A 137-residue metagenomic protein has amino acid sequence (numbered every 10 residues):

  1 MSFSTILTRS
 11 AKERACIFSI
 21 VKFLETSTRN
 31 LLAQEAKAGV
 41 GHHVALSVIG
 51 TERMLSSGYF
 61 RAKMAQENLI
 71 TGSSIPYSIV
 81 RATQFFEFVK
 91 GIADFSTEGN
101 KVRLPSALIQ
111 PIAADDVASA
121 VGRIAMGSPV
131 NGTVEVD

Functional and structural regions predicted by a protein language model:
S2-I6, A11-H43, R61-G72: NAD(P)-cofactor binding segment of oxidoreductase domains
L7, V44-S47, R81-T83: Active-site beta-alpha turn of Rossmann-fold NAD(P)-dependent dehydrogenases/reductases
A11, G50-E52: Solvent-exposed loop/turn segments at secondary-structure junctions within structured extracellular/periplasmic domains
F23-S27, L46, F88-A93: Conserved short hydrophobic patches within well-ordered secondary structure
E35, S47-G50: Generic hydrophobic/packing signal
A38-G41, E52-D137: Oxidoreductase cofactor-interface core, primarily capturing Rossmann-like NAD(P)-dependent enzymes
